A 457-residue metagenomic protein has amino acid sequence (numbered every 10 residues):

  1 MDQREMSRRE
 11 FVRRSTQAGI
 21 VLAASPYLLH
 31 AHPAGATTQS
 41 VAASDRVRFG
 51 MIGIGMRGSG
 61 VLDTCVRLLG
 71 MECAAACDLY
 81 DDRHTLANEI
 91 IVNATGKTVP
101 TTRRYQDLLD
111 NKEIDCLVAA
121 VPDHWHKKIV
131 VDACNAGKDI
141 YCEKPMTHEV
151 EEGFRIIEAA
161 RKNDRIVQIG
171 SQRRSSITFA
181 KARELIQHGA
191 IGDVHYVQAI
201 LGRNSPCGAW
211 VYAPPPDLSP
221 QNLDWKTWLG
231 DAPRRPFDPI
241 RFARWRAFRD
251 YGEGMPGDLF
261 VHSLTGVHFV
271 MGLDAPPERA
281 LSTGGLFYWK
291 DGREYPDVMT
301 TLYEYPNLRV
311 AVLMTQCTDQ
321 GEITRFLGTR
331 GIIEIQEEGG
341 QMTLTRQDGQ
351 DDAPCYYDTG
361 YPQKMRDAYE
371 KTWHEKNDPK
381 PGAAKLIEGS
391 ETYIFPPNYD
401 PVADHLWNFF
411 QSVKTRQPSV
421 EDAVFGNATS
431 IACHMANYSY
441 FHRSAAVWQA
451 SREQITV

Functional and structural regions predicted by a protein language model:
D2-C142, E151-I166: N-terminal glycine-/serine-/threonine-rich beta1-alpha1-beta2 phosphate-ribose binding loop of Rossmann-like
V12, N88, Q106-L109, V118 (+9 more regions): Non-transmembrane alpha-helical segments in soluble domains of secreted/periplasmic/extracellular proteins
A42-R46, G189, D193-V194: Immediate post-signal peptide segment of exported/extracytoplasmic ligand-binding proteins
A76, K144-M146, G170-R173, L201 (+1 more regions): Short strand-turn motif at the edge of the Rossmann-like AdoMet-binding core
A119-V121, K138, E143, I169-Q172 (+2 more regions): Conserved beta-strand->loop/alpha-helix structural units within folded catalytic cores of enzymes with alpha/beta
K144, G189, R416: Conserved G/P- and acidic residue-centered "switch" motifs that form tight phosphate/ATP-binding loops in soluble
R155-R173, A182, G192-V197: Rossmann-fold dehydrogenase core element
R165, K181, D193, Q198-G202 (+3 more regions): Contiguous beta-strand/loop segments that form the cofactor/metal-binding neighborhood of enzyme cores
